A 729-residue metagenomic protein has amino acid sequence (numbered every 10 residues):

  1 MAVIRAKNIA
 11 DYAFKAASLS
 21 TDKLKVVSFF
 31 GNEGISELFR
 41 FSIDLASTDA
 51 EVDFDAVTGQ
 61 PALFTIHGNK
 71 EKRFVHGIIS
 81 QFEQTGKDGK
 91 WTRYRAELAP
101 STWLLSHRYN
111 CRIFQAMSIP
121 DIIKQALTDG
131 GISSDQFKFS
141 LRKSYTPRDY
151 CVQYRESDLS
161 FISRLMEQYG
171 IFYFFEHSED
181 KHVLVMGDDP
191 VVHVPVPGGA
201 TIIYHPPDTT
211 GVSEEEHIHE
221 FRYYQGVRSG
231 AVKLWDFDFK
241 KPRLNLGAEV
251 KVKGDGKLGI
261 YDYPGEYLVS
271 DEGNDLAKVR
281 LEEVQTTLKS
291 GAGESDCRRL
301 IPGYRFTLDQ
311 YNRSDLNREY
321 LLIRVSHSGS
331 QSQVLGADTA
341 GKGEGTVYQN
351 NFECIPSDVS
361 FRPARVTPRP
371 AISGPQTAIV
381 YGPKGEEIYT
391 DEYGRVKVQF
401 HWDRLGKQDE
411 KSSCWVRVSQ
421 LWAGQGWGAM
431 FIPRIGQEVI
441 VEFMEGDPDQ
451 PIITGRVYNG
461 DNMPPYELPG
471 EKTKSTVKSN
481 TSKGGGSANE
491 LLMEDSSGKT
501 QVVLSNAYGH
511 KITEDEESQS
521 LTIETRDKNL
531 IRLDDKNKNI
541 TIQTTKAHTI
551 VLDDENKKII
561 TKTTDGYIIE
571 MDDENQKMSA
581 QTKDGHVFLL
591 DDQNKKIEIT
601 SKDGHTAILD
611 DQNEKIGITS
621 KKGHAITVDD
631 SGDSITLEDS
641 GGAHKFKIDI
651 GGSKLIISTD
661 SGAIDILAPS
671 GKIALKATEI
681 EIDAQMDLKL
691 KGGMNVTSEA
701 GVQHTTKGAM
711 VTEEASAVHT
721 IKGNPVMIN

Functional and structural regions predicted by a protein language model:
M1-N729: Amphipathic alpha-helical and helix-coil boundary elements used as assembly and membrane-proximal scaffolds
